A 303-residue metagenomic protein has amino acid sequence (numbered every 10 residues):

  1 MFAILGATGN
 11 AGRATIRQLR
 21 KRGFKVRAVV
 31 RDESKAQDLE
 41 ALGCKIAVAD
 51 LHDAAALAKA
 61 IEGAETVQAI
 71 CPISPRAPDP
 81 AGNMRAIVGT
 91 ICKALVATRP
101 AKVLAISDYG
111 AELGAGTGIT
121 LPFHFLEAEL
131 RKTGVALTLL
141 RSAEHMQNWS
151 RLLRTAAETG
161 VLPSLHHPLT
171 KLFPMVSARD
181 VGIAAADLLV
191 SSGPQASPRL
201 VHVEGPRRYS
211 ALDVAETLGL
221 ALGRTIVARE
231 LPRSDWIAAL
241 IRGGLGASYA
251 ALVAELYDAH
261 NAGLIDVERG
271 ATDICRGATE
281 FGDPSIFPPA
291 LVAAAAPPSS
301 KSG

Functional and structural regions predicted by a protein language model:
M1-R27, R31-A41, H52-A55, K59-E62 (+4 more regions): Oxidoreductase cofactor-interface core, primarily capturing Rossmann-like NAD(P)-dependent enzymes
A49: Cofactor-binding loops of NAD(P)H-dependent oxidoreductases, dominated by short-chain dehydrogenase/reductases
N83-V88: Aromatic "clamp/platform" in nucleotide-sugar-dependent glycosyltransferases that forms part of the donor/acceptor
S192-G193, H260, A295: A general structural signal marking secondary-structure boundaries and capping sites
V201, A215-A262, S299-G303: Terminal hydrophobic/aromatic helix or amphipathic segment near a protein terminus
A271-G303: Amphipathic terminal alpha-helices
